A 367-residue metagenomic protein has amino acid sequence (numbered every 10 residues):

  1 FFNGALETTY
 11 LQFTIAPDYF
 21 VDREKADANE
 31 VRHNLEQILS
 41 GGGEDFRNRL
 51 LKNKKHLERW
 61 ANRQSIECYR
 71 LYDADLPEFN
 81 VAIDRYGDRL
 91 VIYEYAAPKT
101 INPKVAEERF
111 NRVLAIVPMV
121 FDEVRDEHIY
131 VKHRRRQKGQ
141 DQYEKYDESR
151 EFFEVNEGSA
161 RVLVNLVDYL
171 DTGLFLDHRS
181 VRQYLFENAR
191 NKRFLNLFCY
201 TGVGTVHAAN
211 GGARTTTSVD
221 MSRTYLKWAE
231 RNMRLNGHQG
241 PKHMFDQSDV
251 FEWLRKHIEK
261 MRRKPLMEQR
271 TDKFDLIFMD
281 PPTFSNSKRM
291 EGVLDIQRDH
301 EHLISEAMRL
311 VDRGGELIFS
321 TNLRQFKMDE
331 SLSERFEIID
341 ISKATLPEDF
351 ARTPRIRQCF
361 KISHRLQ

Functional and structural regions predicted by a protein language model:
F1-A26, H302, E316-Q367: C-terminal catalytic and target-recognition region of SAM-dependent MTase-like enzymes, primarily methyltransferases
F1-N3, C68-D84, A106-F175, Q183: Non-catalytic substrate-recognition/targeting regions of SAM-dependent transferases
F1-R89: Non-catalytic accessory regions of SAM-dependent methyltransferases
N191-Y200: Conserved class I S-adenosyl-L-methionine
T201-R214: Conserved SAM-binding loop of SAM-dependent methyltransferases across substrates and taxa, primarily the Class I
T215-D220: Conserved SAM-binding motif I beta-strand of class I
S222-L276: S-adenosyl-L-methionine
Y225, Q247, D272-E306: Mobile active-site "lid"/loop adjacent to the S-adenosyl-L-methionine
